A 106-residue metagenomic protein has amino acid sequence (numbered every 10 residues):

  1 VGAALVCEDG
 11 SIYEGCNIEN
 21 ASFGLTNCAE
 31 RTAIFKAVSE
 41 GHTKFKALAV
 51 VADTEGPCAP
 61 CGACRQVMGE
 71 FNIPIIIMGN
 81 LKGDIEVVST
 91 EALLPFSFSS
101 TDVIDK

Functional and structural regions predicted by a protein language model:
V1, D102-V103: Unusually extended, aromatic-enriched hydrophobic runs near protein termini
V1-C7: Short beta-strand scaffold segments in enzyme catalytic cores
E14-D102: Zn2+-dependent cytidine deaminase-like catalytic core
K106: Phosphate/diphosphate-binding glycine-rich loops and adjacent basic-rich segments that engage nucleotide
